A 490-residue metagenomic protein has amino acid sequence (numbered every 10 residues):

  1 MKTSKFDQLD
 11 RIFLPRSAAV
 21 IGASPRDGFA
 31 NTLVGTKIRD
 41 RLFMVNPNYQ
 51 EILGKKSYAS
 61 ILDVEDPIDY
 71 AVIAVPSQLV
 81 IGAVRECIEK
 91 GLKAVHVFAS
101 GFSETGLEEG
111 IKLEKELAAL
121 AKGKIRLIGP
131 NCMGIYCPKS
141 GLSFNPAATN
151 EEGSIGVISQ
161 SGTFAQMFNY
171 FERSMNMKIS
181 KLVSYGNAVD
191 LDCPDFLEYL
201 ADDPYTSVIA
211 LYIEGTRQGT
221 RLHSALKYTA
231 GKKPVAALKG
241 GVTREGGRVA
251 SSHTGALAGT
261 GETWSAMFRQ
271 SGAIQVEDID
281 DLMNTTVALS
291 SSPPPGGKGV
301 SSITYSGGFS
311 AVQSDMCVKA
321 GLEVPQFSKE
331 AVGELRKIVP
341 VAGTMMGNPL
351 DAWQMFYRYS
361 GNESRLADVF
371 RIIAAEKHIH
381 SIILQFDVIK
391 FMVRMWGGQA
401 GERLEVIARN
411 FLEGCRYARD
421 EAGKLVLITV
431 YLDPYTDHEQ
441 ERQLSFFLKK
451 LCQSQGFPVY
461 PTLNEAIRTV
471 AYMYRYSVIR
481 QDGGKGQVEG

Functional and structural regions predicted by a protein language model:
M1-G490: Catalytic-core regions of core metabolic enzymes, especially those transforming organic acids/acyl-group intermediates
